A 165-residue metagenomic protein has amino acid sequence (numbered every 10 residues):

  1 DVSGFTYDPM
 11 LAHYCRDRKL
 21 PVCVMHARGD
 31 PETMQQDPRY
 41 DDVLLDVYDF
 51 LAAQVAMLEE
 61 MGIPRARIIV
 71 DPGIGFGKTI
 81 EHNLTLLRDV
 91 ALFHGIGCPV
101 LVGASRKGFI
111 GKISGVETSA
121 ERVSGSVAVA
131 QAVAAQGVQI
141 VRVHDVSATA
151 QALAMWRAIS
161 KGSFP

Functional and structural regions predicted by a protein language model:
D1-M61, G77-P165: Active-site-adjacent loop and "lid" segments of alpha/beta metabolic enzymes
P64-R67: Short acidic capping loops at alpha-helix termini that bridge into adjacent secondary structure
I74: Acidic/histidine-rich catalytic cores of soluble enzymes
